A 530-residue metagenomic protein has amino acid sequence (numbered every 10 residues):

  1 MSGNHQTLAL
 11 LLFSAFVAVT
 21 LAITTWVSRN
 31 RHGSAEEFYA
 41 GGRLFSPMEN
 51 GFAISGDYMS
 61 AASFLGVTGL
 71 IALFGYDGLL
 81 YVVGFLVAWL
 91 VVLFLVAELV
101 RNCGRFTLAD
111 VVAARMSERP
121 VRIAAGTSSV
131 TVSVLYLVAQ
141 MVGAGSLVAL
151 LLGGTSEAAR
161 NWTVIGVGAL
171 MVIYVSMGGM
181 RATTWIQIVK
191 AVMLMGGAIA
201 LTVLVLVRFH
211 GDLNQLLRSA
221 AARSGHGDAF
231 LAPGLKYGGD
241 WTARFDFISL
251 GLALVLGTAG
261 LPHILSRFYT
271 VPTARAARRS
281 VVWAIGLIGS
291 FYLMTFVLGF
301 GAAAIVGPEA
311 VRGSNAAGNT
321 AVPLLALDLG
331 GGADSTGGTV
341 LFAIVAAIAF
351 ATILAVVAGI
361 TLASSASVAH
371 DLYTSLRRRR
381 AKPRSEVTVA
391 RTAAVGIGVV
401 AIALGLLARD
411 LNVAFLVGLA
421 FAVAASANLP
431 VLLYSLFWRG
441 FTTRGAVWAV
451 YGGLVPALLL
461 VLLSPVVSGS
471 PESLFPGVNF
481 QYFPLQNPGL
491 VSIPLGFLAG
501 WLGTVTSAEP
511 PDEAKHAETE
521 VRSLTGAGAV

Functional and structural regions predicted by a protein language model:
S2-Q6, G42-F45, E49, G66-L80 (+4 more regions): Loop-to-helix junctions at membrane interfaces in multi-pass transport proteins
S2-T24, D246, T443-V530: A generic transmembrane alpha-helix motif of multi-pass inner-membrane proteins
H5-A18, Y81-V92, R244-A253, A347-L354 (+1 more regions): Alpha-helical transmembrane segments
H5-E36, F106-L108, A113-A149, W162-A222 (+6 more regions): Membrane-interface loop-to-helix entry segments
T20-V27, V92-V96, M171, V175 (+8 more regions): Structural signal for membrane-spanning alpha-helices in multi-pass inner-membrane proteins, emphasizing helix cores
H32-F38, D110, L213-R218, A414-V417 (+1 more regions): Short, Lys/Arg-enriched, Gly/Pro-containing loop segments at transmembrane-helix junctions of multi-pass membrane
V67-M177, R267-G418, G528-V530: Helix-loop-helix junctions that connect adjacent transmembrane helices in secondary transporters/permeases, recognized
V87-F94, A427-L432, L436, S492-G503: Hydrophobic cores of alpha-helical transmembrane segments in multi-pass inner/ER membrane proteins, independent
